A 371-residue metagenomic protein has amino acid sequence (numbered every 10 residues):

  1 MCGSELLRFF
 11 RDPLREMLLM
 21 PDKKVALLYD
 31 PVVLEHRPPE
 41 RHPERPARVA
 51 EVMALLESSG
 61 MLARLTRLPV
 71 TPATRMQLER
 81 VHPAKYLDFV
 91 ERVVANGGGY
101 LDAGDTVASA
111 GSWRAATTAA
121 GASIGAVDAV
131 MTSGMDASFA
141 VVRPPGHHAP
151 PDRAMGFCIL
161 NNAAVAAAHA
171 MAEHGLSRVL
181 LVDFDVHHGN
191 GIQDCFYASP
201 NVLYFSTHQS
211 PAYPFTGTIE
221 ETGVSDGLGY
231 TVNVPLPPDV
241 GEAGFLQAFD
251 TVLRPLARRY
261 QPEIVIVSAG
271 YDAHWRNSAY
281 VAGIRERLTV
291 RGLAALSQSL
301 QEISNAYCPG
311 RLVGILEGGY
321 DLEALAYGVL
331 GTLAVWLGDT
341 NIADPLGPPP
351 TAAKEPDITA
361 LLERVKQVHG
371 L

Functional and structural regions predicted by a protein language model:
L6: Cationic, low-complexity basic patches in intrinsically disordered or flexible, solvent-exposed regions
F9-F10: Aromatic (phenylalanine/tyrosine) cluster motif
P13-L14: Low-complexity, charge- and small-residue-enriched intrinsically disordered regions
M17-L28, L34, D88-L371: A general "terminal functional-core" signal
L18-R80: N-terminal low-complexity, Ser/Thr- and acidic-residue-enriched intrinsically disordered segments
T71-A95: Charged, often glycine-rich, active-site loop that binds/positions anionic groups
